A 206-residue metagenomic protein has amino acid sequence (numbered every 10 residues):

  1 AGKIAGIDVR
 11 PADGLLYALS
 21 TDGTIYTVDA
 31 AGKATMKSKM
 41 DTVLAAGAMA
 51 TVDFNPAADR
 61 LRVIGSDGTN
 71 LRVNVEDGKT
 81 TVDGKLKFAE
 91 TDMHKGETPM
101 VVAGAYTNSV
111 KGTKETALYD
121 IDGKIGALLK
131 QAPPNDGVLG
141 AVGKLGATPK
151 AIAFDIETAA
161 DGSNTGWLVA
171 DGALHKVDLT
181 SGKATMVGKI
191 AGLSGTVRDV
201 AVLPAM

Functional and structural regions predicted by a protein language model:
A1, T35-T42, K79-M93, K130-A147 (+2 more regions): Beta-propeller fold detector
K3-A50: Mid-chain, structured segments of secreted extracytoplasmic proteins
G6-D13, L44-A58, G96-K114, K150-G162 (+1 more regions): Structural signature of eukaryotic scaffold interfaces centered on beta-propeller domains
G14, D22-I25, D67-N70, K124-A127 (+1 more regions): Loop/turn residues immediately N-terminal
L15-A18, R60-V63, T113, A117-D120 (+1 more regions): Conserved beta-propeller blade signature
D29-K33, V75-G78, A132-N135, D178-S181: Short loop/turn segments that connect beta-strands within beta-propeller blades
K37-K85: Hydrophobic alpha-helical segments and helix pairs
A103-A153: A mid-sequence, solvent-exposed acidic-amphipathic segment
